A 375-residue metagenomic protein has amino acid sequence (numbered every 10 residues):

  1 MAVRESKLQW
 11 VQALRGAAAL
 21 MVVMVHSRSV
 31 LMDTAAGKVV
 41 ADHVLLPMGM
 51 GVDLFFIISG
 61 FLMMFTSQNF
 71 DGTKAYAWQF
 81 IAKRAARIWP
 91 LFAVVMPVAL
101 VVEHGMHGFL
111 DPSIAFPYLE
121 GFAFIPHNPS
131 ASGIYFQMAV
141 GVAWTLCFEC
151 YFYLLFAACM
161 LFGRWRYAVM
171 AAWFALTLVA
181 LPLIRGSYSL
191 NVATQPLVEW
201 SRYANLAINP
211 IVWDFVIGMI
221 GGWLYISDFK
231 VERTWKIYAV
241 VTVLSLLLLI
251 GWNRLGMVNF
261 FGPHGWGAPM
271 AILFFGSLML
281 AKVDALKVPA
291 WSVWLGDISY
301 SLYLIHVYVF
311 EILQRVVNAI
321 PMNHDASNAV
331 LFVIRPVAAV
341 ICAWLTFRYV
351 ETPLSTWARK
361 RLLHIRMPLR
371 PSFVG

Functional and structural regions predicted by a protein language model:
M1-W10, A17-L20, M24-M48, M64-W78 (+7 more regions): Alpha-helical transmembrane segments in multi-pass integral membrane proteins
R15, D53, G60, E149 (+2 more regions): Short, conserved phosphate/pyrophosphate- and ester-handling motifs at nucleotide-, phospho-/glycolipid
V25-R28, V98-H107, A180-S187, V307-Q314: C-terminal TM-helix exit segments that contain a strictly Trp-centered aromatic cap at the helix terminus
D53-F56, V212-W213: His/acidic/aromatic-lined binding-pocket segments of jelly-roll/cupin-type domains and related regulatory beta-sandwich
F56, F61-Q68, A82-A123, R254 (+1 more regions): Specific transmembrane helices
R84, I88-P97, C150, F174 (+4 more regions): Alpha-helical transmembrane spans of integral membrane proteins, capturing the lipid-embedded, hydrophobic core of TM
I88, A123, H127-L183: Hydrophobic alpha-helical segments with transmembrane-like composition
L183-S201: Charged, glycine/proline-rich intrinsically disordered loops and linkers
